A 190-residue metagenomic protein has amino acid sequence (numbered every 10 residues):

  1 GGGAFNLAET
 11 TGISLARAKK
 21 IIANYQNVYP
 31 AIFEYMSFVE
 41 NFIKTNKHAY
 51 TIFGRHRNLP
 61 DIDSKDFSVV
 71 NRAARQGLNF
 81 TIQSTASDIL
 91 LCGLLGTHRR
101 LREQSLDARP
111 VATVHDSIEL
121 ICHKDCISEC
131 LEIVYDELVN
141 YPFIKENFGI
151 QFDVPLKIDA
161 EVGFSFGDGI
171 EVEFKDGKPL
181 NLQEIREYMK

Functional and structural regions predicted by a protein language model:
G1-K190: Conserved catalytic core of nucleotide polymerization and phosphodiester-bond processing enzymes
